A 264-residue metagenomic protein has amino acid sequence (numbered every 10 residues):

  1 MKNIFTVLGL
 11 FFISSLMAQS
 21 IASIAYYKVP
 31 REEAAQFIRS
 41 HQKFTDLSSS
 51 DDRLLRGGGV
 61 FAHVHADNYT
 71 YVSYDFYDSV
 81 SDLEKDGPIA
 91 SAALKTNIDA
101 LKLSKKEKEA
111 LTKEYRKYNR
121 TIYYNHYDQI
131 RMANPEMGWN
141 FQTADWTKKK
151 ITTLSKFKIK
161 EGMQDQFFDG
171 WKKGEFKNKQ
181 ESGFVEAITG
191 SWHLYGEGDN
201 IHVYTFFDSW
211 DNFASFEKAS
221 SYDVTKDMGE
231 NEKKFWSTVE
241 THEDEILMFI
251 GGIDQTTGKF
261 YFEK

Functional and structural regions predicted by a protein language model:
M1-S20: Bacterial Sec-dependent N-terminal signal peptides
A18-D227, K233-K264: Short S/T/G/P-rich N-terminal loop/turn motif that feeds into the first structured element of a domain
